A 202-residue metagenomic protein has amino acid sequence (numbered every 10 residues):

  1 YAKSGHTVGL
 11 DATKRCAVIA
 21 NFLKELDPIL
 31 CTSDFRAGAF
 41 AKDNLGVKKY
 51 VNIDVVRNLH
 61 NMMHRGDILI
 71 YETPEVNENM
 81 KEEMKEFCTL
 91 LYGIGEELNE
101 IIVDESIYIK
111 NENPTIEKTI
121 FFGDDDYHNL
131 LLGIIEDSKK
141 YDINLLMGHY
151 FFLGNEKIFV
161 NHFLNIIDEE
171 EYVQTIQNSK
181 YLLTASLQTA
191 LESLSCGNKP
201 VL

Functional and structural regions predicted by a protein language model:
Y1-H6, D11, Y71, Y92-L153: Active-site donor-nucleotide binding/catalytic segment of nucleotide-sugar enzymes
Y1-K49: N-terminal pre-catalytic "stem/leader" segment of glycosyltransferase-like enzymes
L10, E171-L202: A donor-sugar binding/catalytic signature common to diverse glycosyltransferases and related nucleotide-sugar
T32-A37, K139-I166: Catalytic donor nucleotide-activated moiety binding site of glycosyltransferases and closely related
V51-L91: Extended catalytic core of nucleotide-activated donor transferases of GT-like folds
V55, L164-T175: Conserved active-site histidine-acidic residue motif and adjacent donor-binding/catalytic loop of glycosyltransferases
R65-D67, F87-C88, I116, K140-Y141 (+3 more regions): Short, well-ordered alpha-helix to beta-strand connector turns
E78-E100, G197-L202: A short, gly/pro- and small-residue-rich
